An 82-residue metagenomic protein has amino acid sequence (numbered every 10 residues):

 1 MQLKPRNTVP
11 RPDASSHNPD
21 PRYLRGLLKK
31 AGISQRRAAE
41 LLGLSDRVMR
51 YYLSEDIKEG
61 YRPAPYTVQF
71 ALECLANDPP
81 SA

Functional and structural regions predicted by a protein language model:
M1-K4, I57, N77-A82: Short, charged recognition helix plus adjacent turn of helix-turn-helix-like nucleic-acid-binding domains
Q2-K30: A short, Lys/Arg-rich alpha-helix, primarily the initiator
R11-H17, E55-P63: Intrinsically disordered, low-complexity coil segments
S34: Extracellular attachment/recognition segments
R37-A39: Short alpha-helical "recognition helix" segments of helix-turn-helix
G43-Y61: Recognition helix of helix-turn-helix/homeodomain-like DNA-binding domains that insert into the DNA major groove
Y61-A82: DNA major-groove recognition helix of helix-turn-helix/homeodomain DNA-binding modules
